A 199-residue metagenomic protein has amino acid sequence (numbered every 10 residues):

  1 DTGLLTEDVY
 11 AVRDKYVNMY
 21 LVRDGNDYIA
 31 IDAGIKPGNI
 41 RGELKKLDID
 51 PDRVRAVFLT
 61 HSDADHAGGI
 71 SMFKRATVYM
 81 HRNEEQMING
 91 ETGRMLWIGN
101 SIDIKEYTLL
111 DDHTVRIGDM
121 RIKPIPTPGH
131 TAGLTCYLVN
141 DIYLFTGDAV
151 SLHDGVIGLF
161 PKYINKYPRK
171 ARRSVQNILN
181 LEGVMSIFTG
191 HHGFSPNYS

Functional and structural regions predicted by a protein language model:
D1-K46, C136-L152: Conserved beta-strand hairpin/beta-sheet module of binuclear metal-dependent hydrolase folds, prominently
D1-V9, M95-W97, G118-M120: Short Pro/Gly-enriched beta-strand edge/turn motifs at strand-loop
E7, A76-T77, M120-I122, M185: A structural micro-motif
G25-N26, S71-T77, V139-I142, E182-G183: Short glycine/proline-enriched coil/turn segments at helix->beta-strand junctions
D27, N83, H113, M120 (+1 more regions): Well-ordered beta-strand scaffold positions
I29-D32, R53, V57, P124-P126: Short catalytic-loop micro-motif centered on adjacent basic/acidic residues
K36, R121-P128, A132-Y198: Metallo-beta-lactamase
P37-T114: Active-site HxH/HxHxD metal-binding segment of metal-dependent hydrolases
